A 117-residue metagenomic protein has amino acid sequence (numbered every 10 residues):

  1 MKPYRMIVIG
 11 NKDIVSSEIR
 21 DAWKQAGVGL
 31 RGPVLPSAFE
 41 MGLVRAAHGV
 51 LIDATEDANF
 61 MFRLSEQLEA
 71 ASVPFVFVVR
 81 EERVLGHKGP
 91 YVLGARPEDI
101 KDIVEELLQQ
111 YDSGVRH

Functional and structural regions predicted by a protein language model:
P3-D13, I19: Conserved acidic segment of CheY-like receiver
V8-I9, V50-D53, V78, G94: Conserved beta-strand segments of the P-loop GTPase G domain that flank and frequently precede/overlap
K12-D13, L35-A38, V78-V84: Short, polar loop motifs at secondary-structure junctions
S16, I52-A70, R80: Conserved phosphotransfer microenvironments
A22-W23: Alpha-helical interaction/dimerization surfaces of two-component signaling modules
P33-G49: Acidic, metal-coordinating helix/loop segments flanking the phosphotransfer/catalytic sites of two-component signaling
V76-H117: Output/docking surface of receiver
